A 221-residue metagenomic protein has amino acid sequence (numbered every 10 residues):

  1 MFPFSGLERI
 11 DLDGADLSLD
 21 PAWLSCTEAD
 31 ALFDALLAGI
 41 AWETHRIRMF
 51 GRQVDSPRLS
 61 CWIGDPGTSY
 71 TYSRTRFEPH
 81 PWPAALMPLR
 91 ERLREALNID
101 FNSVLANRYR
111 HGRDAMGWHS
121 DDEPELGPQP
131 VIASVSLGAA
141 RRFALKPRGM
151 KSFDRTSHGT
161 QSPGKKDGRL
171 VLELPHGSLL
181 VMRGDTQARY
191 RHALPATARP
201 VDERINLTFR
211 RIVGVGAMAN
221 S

Functional and structural regions predicted by a protein language model:
M1-R155, G164-S221: Non-heme Fe(II) oxygenase metal-center motifs and adjacent flexible, charged/small-residue loops
